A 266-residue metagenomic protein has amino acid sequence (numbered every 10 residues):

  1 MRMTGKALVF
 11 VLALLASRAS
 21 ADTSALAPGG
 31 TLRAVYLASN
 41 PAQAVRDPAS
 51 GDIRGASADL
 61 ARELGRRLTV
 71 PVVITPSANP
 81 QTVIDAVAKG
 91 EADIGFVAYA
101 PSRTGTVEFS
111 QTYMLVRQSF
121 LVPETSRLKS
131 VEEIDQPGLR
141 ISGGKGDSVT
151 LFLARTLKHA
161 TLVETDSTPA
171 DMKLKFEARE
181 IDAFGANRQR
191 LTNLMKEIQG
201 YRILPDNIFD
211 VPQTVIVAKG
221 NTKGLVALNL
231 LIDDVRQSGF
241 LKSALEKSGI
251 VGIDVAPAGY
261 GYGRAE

Functional and structural regions predicted by a protein language model:
D22-A98, R103, S238, K247-S248: Extracytoplasmic small-molecule ligand-binding "clamshell" domains of the periplasmic binding protein/Venus flytrap
T31-A38, I53-R54, E132-V149, T161-L162: Short loop->beta-strand "edge-of-pocket" segments that line small-molecule binding or catalytic clefts across diverse
A38, L115-E124, R188, T192-D233 (+1 more regions): Periplasmic-binding protein-like
A44-P48, A61-P71, S110-Q111, V149-S167 (+3 more regions): Ligand-binding cleft/hinge of the Venus flytrap
I74-D85, L128-K129, V163-A178, V211: Short helix-initiation/N-cap motifs at beta->coil->alpha
Q81, A98-T106, F152, K175-F209: A ligand-binding cleft/hinge motif common to bilobed small-molecule-binding domains
Y113, V122-R140: Flexible hinge/capping segments at coil-to-helix
S148-S167, I203-L204, D233-E266: Ligand-binding clefts/hinges and TM-proximal coupling segments of bilobed small-molecule sensing domains
